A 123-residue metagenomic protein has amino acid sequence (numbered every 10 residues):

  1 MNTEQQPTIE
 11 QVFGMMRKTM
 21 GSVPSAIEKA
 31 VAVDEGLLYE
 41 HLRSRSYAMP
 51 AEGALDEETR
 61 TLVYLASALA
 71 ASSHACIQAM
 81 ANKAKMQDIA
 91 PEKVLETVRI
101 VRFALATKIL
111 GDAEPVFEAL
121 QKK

Functional and structural regions predicted by a protein language model:
M1-E58, D112-K123: Acidic, glycine/proline-rich low-complexity segments that act as flexible tails and inter-domain linkers
K18, A66, I100-F103: Residues within well-ordered alpha-helical secondary structure of globular protein domains
A32, A71-S72, I89: Residues in soluble alpha-helical coiled-coils and helical-bundle/repeat scaffolds
E57-L62, P91-E96: Alpha-helical scaffolds flanking conserved acidic
V63, S67-M80: Short, thiol/selenol-centered motifs that function as redox-active sites or metal-ligating centers
A75-Q78, N82, A106-L110: Charged/polar positions within long, soluble alpha-helices
M80-P91: Iron-sulfur (Fe-S) cluster-binding segments and ferredoxin-like electron-carrier domains, especially [2Fe-2S]
L95-V116: C-terminal structural segments of small proteins and small subunits
